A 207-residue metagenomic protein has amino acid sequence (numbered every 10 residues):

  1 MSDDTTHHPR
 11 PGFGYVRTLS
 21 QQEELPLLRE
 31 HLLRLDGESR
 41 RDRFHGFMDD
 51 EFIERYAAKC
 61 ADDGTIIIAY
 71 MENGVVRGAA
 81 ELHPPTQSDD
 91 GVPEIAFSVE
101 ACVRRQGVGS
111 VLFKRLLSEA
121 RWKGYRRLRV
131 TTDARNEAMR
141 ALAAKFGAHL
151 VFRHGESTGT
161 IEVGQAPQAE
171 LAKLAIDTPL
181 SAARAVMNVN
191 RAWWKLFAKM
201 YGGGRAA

Functional and structural regions predicted by a protein language model:
M1-G14, T131-T132, A138-A207: Terminal substrate-recognition subdomain of acyl/acetyltransferases
Y15-L28: A short beta-loop-alpha structural element at the N-terminal edge of CoA-dependent acyl/N-acetyltransferase catalytic
S20, H83-T86, F152: Short, low-complexity Ser/Thr-rich regulatory SLiMs
E30-G46: Helix-loop element at the rim of GNAT/NAT acetyltransferase active sites that forms part of the acceptor-substrate
D42-G91, E100: Acetyl-CoA-dependent GNAT
A96-R105, D133: A short, internal acetyl-CoA/4′-phosphopantetheine-binding micro-motif in the GNAT/acyltransferase core
R105-A120, R127-R129, M139-K145: Conserved acetyl-CoA-binding loop-helix of GNAT-fold acetyltransferases
